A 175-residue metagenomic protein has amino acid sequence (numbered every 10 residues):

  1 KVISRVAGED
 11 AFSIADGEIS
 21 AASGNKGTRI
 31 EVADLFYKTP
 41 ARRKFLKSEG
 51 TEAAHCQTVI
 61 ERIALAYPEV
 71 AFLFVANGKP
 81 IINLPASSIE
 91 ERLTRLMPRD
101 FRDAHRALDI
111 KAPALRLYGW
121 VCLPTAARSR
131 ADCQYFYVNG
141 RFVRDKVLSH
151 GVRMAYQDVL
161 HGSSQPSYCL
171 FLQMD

Functional and structural regions predicted by a protein language model:
K1-D175: N-terminal phosphate-binding caps/lids of nucleotide- and nucleic-acid-binding domains
